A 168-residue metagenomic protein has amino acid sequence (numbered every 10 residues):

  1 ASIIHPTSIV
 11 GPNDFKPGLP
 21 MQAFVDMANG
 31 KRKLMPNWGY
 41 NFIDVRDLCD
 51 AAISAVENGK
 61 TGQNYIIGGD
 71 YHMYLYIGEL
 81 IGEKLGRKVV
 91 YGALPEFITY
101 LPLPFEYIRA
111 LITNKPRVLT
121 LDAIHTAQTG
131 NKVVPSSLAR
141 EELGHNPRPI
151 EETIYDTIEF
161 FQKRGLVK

Functional and structural regions predicted by a protein language model:
A1-P12: Conserved beta-loop-beta element that borders a ligand/cofactor-binding pocket
I3, G39-F42, Y71, V133: Short aromatic/basic micro-patch
P12-D14, L19: Short beta-loop-alpha junction of Rossmann-like oxidoreductase domains
A23-I43, D47: A conserved pocket-lining segment of Rossmann-fold NAD(P)-dependent short-chain dehydrogenase/reductase
K33-N41, F105-N131: Low-complexity, charge- and small-residue-enriched intrinsically disordered regions
A51-V118, S136, P149-K168: Mid/C-terminal beta-alpha module of Rossmann-like enzyme folds, strongest in SDR-family dehydrogenases/epimerases
N131-P135, G144, P149: Internal helix-turn-beta structural module
